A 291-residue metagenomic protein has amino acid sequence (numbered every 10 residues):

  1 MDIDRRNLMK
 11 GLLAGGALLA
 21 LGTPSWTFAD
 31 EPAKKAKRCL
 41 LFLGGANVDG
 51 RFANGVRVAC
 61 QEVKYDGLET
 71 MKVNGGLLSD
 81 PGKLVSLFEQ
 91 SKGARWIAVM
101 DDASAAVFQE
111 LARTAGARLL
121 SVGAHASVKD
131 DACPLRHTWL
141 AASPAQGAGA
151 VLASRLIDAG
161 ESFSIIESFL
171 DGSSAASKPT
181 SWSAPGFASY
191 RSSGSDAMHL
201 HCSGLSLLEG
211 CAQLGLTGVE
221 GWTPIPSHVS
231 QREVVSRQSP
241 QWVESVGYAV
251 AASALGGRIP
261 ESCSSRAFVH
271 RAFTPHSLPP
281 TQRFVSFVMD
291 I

Functional and structural regions predicted by a protein language model:
M1-A29: N-terminal export signals
A20, S25-W26, A59, R113 (+2 more regions): General N-terminal targeting signals
G22-A59, V63: C-terminal segment of N-terminal export signals and the immediately downstream linker at the start of the mature
F28-A29, K83-L84, R271-P275: Intrinsically disordered, low-complexity boundary segments flanking structured domains
E31-K37, S86-G93: Flexible, charged surface loops at secondary-structure boundaries
G45, K64-S79, E89-I291: Long, low-hydrophobicity ectodomains and other hydrophilic envelope-associated domains
G50, D80-G82: Well-ordered, non-membrane alpha-helical segments in soluble/globular domains
A53, R57, L84-F88, F108-A112: Short amphipathic alpha-helical segments and helix-helix/interface helices
